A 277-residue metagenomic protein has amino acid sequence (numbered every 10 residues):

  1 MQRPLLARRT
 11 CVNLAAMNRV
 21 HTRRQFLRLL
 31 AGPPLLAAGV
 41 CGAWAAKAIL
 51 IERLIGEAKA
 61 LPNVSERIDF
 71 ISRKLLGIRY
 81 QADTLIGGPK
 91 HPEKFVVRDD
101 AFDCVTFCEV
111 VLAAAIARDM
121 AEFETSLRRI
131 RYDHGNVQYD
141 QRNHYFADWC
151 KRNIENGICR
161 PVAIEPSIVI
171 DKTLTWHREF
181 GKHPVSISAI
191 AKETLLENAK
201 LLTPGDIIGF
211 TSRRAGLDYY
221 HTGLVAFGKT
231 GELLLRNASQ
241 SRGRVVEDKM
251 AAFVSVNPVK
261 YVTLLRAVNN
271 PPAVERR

Functional and structural regions predicted by a protein language model:
R3: Cationic, low-complexity basic patches in intrinsically disordered or flexible, solvent-exposed regions
C11, A15-P34: N-terminal secretory signal peptides and thylakoid transit peptides that target proteins across membranes
P34-A43: Hydrophobic h-region of N-terminal signal peptides that target proteins for export in Gram-negative bacteria
W44-F180, V185: N-terminal capping segments
D171-R213: A mid-sequence, solvent-exposed acidic-amphipathic segment
R213-L217, S241-G243: Solvent-exposed loop/turn segments at secondary-structure junctions within structured extracellular/periplasmic domains
G216-R236: Catalytic nucleophile-His microenvironment captured as a short glycine-rich beta-strand/loop that brackets
E232-R242, A251-R277: Low-complexity, Gly/Ser/Thr/Pro-rich intrinsically disordered linker/tail segments
